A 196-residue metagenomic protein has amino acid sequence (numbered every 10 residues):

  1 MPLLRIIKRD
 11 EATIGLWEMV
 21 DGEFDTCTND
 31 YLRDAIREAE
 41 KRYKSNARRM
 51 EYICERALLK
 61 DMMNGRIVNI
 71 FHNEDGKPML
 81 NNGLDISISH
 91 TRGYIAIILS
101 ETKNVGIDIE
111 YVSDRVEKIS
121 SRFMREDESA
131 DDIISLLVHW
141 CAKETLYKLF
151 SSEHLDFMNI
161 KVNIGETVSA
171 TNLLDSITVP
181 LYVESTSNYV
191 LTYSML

Functional and structural regions predicted by a protein language model:
M1-L196: Core catalytic alpha/beta fold that binds nucleotide/phospho-ligands
